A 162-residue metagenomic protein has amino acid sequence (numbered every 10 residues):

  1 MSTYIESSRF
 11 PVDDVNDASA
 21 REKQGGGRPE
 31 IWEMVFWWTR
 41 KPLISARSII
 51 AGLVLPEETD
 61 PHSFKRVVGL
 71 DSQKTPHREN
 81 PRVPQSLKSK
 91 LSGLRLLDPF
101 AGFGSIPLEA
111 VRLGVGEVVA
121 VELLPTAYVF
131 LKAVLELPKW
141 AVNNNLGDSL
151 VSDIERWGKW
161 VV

Functional and structural regions predicted by a protein language model:
M1-V162: S-adenosyl-L-methionine-dependent nucleic acid methyltransferase catalytic domains
